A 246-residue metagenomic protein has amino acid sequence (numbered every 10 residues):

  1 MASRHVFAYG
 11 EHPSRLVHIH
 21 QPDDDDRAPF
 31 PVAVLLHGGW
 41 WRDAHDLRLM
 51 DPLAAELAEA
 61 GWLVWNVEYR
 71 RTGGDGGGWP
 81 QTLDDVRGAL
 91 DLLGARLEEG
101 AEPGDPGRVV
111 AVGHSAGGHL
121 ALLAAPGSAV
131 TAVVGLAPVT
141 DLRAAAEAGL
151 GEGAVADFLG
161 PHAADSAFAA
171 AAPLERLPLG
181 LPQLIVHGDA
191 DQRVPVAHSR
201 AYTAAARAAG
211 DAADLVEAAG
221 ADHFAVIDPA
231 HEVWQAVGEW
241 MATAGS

Functional and structural regions predicted by a protein language model:
M1-D26: N-terminal cap/lid segment of alpha/beta-hydrolase-fold proteins
H20, G76, R200-S246: C-terminal catalytic histidine-bearing segment of alpha/beta-hydrolase fold enzymes
D23-P29, A33-E56: Short, surface-exposed "cap/lid" segments of acyl-processing enzymes
G77-E99: Alpha/beta-hydrolase active-site loop
L92-V110, S115: Gly/Ser-rich "nucleophile elbow"/oxyanion-hole loop immediately N-terminal to the catalytic nucleophile in hydrolases
L123-S166: Hydrolase active-site cap/lid region
I185-H187, D191: Short beta-strand/loop motif that positions the catalytic acidic residue of the alpha/beta-hydrolase fold
Q192-A201: Conserved alpha/beta-hydrolase "acid-adjacent" motif
